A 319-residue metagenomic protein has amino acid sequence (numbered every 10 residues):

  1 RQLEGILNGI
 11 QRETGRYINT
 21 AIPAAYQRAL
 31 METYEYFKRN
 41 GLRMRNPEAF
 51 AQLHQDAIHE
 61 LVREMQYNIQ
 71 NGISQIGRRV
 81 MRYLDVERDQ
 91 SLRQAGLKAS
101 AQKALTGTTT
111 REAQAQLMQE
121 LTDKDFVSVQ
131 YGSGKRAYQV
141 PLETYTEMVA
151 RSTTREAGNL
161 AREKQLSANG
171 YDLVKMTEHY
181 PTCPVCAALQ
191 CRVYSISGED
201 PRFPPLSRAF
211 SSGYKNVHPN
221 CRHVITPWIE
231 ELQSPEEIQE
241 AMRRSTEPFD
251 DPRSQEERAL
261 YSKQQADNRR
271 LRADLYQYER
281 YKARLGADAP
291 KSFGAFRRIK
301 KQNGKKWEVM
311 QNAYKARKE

Functional and structural regions predicted by a protein language model:
R1-F126, E236-E319: N-terminal leader/targeting and assembly helices and adjacent pre-domain segments
Q119-G132, R136-R243: Acidic, glycine-rich two-metal-ion catalytic cores of nucleic acid-processing enzymes
